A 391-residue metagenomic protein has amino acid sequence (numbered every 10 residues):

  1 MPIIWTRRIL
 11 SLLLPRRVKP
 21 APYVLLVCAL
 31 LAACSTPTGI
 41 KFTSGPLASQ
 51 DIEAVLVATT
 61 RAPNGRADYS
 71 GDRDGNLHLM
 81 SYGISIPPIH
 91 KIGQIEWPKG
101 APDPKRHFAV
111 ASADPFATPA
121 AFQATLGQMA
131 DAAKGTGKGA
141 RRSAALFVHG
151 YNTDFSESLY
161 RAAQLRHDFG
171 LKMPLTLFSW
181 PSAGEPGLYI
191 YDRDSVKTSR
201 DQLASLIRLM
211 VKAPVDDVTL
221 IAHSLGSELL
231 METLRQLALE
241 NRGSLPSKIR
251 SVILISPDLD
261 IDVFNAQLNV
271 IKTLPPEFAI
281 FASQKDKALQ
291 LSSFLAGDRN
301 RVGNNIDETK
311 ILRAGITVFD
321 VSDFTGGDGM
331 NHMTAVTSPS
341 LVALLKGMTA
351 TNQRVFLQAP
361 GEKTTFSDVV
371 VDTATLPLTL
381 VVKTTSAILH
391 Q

Functional and structural regions predicted by a protein language model:
M1-R16: N-terminal secretory signal peptides that target proteins for export/translocation
K19-L26: Sec-dependent signal peptide recognition, specifically the positively charged N-region followed immediately by
L31-A33: C-terminal motif of bacterial Sec signal peptides marking the signal peptidase cleavage site
G39-P115, G127-A130, K138, L159-A163 (+3 more regions): Lipolytic serine-hydrolase domain surface
S143: Alpha/beta-hydrolase fold active-site loops
L146-G150: The conserved beta1-alpha1 loop
D154-E157: Short substrate-entry loop that stabilizes the transition state in hydrolases
A222, G226, L230: Gly/Ala-rich beta-loop-alpha elbow adjacent to hydrolase catalytic centers
